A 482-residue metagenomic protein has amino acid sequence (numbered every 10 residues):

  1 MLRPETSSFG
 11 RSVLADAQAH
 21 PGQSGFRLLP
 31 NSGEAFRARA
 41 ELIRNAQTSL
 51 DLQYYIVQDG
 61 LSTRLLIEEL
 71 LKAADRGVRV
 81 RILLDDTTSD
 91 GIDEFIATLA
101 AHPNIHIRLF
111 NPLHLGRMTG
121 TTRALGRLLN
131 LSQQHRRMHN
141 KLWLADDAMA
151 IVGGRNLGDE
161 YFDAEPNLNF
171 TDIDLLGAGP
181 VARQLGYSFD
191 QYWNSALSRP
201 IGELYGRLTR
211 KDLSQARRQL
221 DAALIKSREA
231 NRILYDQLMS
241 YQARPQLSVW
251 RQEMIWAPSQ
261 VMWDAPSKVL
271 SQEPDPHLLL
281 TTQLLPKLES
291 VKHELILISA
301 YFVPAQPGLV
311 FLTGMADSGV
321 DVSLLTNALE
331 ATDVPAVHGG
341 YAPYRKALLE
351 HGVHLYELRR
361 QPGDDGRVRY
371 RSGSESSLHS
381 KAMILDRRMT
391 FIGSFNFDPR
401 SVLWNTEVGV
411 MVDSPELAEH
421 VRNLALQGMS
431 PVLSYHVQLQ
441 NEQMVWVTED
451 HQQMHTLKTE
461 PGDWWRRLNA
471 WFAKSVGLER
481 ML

Functional and structural regions predicted by a protein language model:
M1-K141, A145-L482: Charged, low-complexity intrinsically disordered terminal segments
